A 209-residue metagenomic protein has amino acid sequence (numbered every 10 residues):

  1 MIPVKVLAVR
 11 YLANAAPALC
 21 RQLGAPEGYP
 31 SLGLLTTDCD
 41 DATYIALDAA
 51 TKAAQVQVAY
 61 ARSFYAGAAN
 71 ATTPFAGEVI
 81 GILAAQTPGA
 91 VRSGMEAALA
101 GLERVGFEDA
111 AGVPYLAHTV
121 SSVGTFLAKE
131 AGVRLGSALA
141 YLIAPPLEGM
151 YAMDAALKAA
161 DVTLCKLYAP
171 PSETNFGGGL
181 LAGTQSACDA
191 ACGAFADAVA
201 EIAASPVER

Functional and structural regions predicted by a protein language model:
I2-C39, R62-V79, A85-T87, G106-R209: A structural signal for small-residue-enriched, beta-sheet-centric alpha/beta enzyme cores and oligomeric scaffold folds
T43-A49: N-terminal low-complexity, intrinsically disordered segments
A46, G94, E148-A152: Amphipathic alpha-helical interface surfaces
Q57: Flexible, small-/acidic-enriched active-site or ligand-binding loops
R92-G101, A191-A198: Short amphipathic alpha-helices in soluble, non-transmembrane regions that often serve as interface/regulatory elements
